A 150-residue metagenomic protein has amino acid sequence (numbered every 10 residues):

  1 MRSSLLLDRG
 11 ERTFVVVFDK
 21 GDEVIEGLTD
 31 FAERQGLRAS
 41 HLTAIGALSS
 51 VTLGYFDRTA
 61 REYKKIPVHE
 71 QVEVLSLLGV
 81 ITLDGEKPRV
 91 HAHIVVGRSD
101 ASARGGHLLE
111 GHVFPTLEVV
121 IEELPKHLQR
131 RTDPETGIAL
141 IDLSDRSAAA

Functional and structural regions predicted by a protein language model:
M1-V90, V95-A150: N-terminal intrinsically disordered, cationic/polar leader segments that include organellar targeting peptides
